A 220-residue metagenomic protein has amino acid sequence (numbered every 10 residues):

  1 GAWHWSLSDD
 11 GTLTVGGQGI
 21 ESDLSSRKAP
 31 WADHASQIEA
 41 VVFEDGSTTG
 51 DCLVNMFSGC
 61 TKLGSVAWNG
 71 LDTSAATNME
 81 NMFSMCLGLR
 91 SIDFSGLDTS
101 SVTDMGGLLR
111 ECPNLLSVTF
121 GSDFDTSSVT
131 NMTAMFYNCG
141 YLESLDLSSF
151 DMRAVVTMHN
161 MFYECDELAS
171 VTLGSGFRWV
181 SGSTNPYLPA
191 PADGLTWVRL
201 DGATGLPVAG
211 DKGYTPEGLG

Functional and structural regions predicted by a protein language model:
G1-V42, M56: N-terminal segments that cap or nucleate solenoid repeat domains
A2, L173, R178-G220: Extracellular/surface-exposed low-complexity segments
G11-Q18, A35-T49, T61-T77, L87-T103 (+3 more regions): Structural signature of tandem-repeat unit edges
T49-N55: Short acidic, Gly/Pro-enriched loop/turn segments at secondary-structure junctions
V54, E80-N81, G106-G107, T133-A134 (+1 more regions): Register-specific detector for alpha-helical tandem repeat solenoids, activating on a conserved position within each
